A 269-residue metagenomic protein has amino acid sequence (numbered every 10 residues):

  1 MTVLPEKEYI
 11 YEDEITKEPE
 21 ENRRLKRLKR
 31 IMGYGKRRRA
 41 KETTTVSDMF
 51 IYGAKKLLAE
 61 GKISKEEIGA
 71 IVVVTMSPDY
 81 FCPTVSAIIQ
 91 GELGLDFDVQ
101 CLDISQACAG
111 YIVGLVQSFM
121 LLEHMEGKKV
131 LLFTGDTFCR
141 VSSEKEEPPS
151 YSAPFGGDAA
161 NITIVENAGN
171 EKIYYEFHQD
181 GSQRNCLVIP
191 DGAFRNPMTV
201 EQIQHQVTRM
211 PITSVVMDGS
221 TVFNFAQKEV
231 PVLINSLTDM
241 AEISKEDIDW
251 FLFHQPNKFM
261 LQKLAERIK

Functional and structural regions predicted by a protein language model:
M1-T43, E146-N224, V232: Condensing-enzyme catalytic core mediating Claisen C-C bond formation in acyl metabolism
E8-Y9, C82-T84, V116, V141-E146: Short acidic, glycine/serine/threonine-rich loops at helix termini
K26-I31, G35-S47, M76-K129, G135 (+1 more regions): Conserved catalytic cysteine-centered active-site region of acyl-thioester-dependent Claisen-condensing enzymes
G53-G69, V232-D249: Phosphate/pyrophosphate-binding loops at sites that engage ATP/ADP/AMP, CoA/4′-phosphopantetheine, polyphosphate
V74-F81, I248-L264: Glycine-rich phosphate-binding loops at beta-strand->alpha-helix junctions
E123-A159: Flexible, glycine-rich active-site loops centered on histidine and acidic residues that chelate a metal or position
D218-V222, A226-N235, A241, D249-Q255 (+1 more regions): Internal helical hairpin/lid segments
